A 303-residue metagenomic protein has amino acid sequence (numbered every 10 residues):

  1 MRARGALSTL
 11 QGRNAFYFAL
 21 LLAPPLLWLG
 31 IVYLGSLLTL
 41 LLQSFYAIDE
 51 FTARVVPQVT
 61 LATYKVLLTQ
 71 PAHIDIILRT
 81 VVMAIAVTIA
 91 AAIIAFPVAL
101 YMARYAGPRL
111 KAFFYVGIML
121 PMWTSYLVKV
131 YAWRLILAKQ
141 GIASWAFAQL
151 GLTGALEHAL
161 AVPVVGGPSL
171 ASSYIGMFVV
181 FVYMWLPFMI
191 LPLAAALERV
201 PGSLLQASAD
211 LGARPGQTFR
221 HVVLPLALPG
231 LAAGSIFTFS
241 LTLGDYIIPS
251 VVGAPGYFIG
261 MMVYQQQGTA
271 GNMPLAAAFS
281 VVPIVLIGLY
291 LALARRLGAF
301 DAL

Functional and structural regions predicted by a protein language model:
M1-L42, K111-G117: N-terminal signal-anchor/first transmembrane alpha helix
R2-R4, T9, A194-L205, A209 (+2 more regions): C-terminal transmembrane helix and the adjacent membrane-cytosol boundary/short C-terminal tail of inner/organellar
G5-A6, L10-Q11, A86-M119, L135 (+3 more regions): Transmembrane-helix boundary motif in ABC transporter permease subunits
G12-Y17, D49-F51, L61-A72, P249-L293: Interhelical loop and adjacent transmembrane-helix boundary motif in polytopic membrane transport permeases
A19, L42-I85, G107, G166-G167 (+1 more regions): Periplasmic/extracellular loop-to-transmembrane helix junction in inner-membrane transport proteins
P24-G35, L120, Y183, M189-L204 (+3 more regions): Transmembrane alpha-helices
L40-Q43, I48-D49, L135, W185-I190 (+1 more regions): Non-cytoplasmic
V130-V182, G216, G253-A254: Membrane-interfacial helix termini and adjacent extracytoplasmic/periplasmic loops of multi-pass transporters
